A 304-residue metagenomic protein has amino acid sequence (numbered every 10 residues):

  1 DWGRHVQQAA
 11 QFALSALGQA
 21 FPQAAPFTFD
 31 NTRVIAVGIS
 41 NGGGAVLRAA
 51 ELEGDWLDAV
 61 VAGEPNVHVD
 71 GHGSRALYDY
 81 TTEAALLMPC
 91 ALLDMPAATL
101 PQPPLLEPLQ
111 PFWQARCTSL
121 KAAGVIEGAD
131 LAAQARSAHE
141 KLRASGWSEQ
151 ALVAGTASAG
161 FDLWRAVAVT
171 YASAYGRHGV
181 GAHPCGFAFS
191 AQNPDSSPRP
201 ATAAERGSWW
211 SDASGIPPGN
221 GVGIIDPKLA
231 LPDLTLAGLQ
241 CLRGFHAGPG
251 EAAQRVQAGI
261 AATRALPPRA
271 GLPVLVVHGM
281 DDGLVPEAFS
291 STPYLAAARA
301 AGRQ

Functional and structural regions predicted by a protein language model:
D1-Q304: C-terminal His-loop and adjacent cap/lid subdomain of alpha/beta-hydrolase
